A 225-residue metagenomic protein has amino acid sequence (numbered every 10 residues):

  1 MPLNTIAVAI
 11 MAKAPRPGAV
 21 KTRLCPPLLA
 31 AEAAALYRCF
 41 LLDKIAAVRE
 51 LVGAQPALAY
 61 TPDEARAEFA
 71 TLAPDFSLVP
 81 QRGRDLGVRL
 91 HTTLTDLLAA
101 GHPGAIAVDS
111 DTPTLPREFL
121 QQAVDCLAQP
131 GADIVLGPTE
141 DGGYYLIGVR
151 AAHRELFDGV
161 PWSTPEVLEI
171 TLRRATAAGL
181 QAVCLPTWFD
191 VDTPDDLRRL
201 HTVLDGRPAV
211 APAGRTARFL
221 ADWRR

Functional and structural regions predicted by a protein language model:
M1-R23: N-terminal nucleotide-binding beta1-loop-alpha1 segment
A35-A54: A short, N-terminal amphipathic alpha-helix
G53-P62: Short beta-strand/loop segment that forms part of the nucleotide-sugar
E68-A105: Short phosphate-binding loop-to-helix
V108: Catalytic metal- and UDP-sugar-binding loop of GT-A-like glycosyltransferases, i.e., residues flanking the conserved
L115-D141: Conserved donor-nucleotide/metal-binding helix-loop-beta segment in metal-dependent transferases, i.e., the alpha-helix
H153-L172: Short, glycine-/small-residue-rich phosphate/pyrophosphate-handling segment
I170-R225: Conserved alpha/beta core of the MobA/IspD/sugar-nucleotide pyrophosphorylase nucleotidyltransferase superfamily
